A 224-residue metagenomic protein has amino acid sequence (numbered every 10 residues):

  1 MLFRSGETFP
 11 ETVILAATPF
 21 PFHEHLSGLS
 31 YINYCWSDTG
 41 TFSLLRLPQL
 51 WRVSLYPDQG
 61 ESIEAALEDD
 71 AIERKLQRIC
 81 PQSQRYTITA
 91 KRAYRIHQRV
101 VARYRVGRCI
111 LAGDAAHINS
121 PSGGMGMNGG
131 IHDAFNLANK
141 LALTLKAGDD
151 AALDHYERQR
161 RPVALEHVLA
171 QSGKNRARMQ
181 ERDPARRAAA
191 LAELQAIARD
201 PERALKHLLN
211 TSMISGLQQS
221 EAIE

Functional and structural regions predicted by a protein language model:
M1-E224: Core Rossmann-like FAD-binding/catalytic domain of the broad FAD-dependent monooxygenase superfamily
